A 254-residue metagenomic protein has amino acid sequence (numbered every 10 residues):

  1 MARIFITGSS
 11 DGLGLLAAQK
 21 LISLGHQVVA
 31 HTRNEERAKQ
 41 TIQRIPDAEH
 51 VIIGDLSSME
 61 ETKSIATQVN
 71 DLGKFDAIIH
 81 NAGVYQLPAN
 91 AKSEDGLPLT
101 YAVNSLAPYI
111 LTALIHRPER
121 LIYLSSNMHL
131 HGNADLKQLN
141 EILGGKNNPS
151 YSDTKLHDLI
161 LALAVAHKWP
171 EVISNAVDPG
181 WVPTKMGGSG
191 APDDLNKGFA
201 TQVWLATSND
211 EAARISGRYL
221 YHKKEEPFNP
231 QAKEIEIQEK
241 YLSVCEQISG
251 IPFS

Functional and structural regions predicted by a protein language model:
I4-G8, H31: Conserved N-terminal Rossmann-fold NAD(P)-binding element of oxidoreductases
S10, A18: N-terminal Rossmann NAD(P)H-binding glycine-rich loop of SDR-like oxidoreductase domains
L24-Q40: Conserved glycine-rich Rossmann-like NAD(P)H-binding loop of the short-chain dehydrogenase/reductase
I45-E60: Rossmann-fold cofactor-recognition segment
S57-G73: Conserved Rossmann-fold cofactor-binding substructure of NAD(P)-dependent oxidoreductases
T62, P192-S243, Q247, I251: C-terminal helical subdomain
G83-K92, L97-P98, R120-E171, D178-A191: Catalytic loop of short-chain dehydrogenase/reductase
S105-L106: Ankyrin-repeat alpha-helix packing hotspot
